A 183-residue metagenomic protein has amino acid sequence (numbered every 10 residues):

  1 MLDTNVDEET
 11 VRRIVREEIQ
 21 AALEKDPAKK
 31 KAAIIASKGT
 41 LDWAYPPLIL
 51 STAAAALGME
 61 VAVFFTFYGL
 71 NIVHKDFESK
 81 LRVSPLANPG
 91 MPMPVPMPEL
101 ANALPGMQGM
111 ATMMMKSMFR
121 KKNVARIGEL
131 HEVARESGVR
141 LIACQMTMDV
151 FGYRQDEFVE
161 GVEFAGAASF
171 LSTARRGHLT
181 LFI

Functional and structural regions predicted by a protein language model:
D7-P27: Heptad-repeat coiled-coil amphipathic alpha-helices that mediate oligomerization/assembly
K31, E60-A62, R140: Residues at the starts of beta-strands that form the adenosine-phosphate
I34-A44, M118-K122: Short, glycine-rich nucleotide/cofactor-binding loops
Y45-G58, V63: Histidine-anchored nucleotide/phosphate-binding helix
V61-F67, C144-Q145: Short internal beta-strands
V73-R82: Glycine-rich loop at the start of a catalytic domain that most often binds anionic cofactors/ligands
L81-F119, N123-R126: A glycine-rich helix N-cap at a beta->alpha junction
Q108-S169: A charged, amphipathic interaction segment
